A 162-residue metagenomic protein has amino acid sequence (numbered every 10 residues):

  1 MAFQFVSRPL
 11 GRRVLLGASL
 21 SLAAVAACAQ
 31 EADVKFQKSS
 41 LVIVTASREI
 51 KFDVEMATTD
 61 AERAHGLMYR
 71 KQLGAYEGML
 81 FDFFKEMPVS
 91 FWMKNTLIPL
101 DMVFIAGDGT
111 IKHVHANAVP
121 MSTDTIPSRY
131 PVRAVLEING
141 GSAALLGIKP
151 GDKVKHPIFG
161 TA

Functional and structural regions predicted by a protein language model:
M1-L10, A18-A24: N-terminal secretory signal peptides
Q30-A162: Compact, glycine-rich, soluble single-domain proteins
